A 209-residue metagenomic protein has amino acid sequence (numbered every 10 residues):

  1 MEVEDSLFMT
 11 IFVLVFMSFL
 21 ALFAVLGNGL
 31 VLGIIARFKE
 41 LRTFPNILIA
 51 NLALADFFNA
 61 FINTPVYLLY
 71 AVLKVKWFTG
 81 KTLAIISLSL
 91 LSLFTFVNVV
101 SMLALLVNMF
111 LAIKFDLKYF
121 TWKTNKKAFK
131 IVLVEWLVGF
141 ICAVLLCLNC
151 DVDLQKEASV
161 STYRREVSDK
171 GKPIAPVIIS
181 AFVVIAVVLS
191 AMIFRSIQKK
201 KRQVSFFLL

Functional and structural regions predicted by a protein language model:
M1-E2, K74-S92, F120-W122, F140-I185: Loop architecture of class A 7-transmembrane GPCRs
S6-L14, S18, P45-L105, A112 (+1 more regions): Extracellular TM2-ECL1-early TM3 structural module of rhodopsin-like
F8-F38: First transmembrane helix
M9-V13, I47, K127-V134, I174 (+1 more regions): Alpha-helical transmembrane segments of integral membrane proteins
L20-A21, N51-T64, S92, F96 (+3 more regions): Alpha-helical transmembrane segments of multi-pass membrane proteins
L32-I35, T64-K74, F110, A143-L154 (+1 more regions): Transmembrane helix-loop junctions and nearby membrane-interface residues
R37-I47, M109-I131, A191-L209: Intracellular signaling interfaces of 7-transmembrane GPCRs
S101-I113, L146-L154, A175-L209: Class A (rhodopsin-like) GPCR signature focused on the TM5-ICL3 interface and adjacent 7TM helical core
